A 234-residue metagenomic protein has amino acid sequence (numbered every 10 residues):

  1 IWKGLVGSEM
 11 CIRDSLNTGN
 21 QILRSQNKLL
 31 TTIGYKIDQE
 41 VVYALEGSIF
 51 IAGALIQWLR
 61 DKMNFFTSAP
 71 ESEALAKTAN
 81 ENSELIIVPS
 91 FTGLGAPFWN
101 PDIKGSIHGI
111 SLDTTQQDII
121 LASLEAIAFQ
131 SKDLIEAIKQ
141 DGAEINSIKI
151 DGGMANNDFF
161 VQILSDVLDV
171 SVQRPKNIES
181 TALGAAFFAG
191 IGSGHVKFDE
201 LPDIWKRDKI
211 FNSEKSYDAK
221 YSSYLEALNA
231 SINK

Functional and structural regions predicted by a protein language model:
I1-G7, C11-I12: Single conserved hydrophobic/aromatic residue that forms the stacking wall/gate of nucleotide- or nucleobase-binding
N17-K234: Glycine/Thr-rich phosphate-binding loops that ligate phosphate moieties of nucleotide and other phosphorylated ligands
